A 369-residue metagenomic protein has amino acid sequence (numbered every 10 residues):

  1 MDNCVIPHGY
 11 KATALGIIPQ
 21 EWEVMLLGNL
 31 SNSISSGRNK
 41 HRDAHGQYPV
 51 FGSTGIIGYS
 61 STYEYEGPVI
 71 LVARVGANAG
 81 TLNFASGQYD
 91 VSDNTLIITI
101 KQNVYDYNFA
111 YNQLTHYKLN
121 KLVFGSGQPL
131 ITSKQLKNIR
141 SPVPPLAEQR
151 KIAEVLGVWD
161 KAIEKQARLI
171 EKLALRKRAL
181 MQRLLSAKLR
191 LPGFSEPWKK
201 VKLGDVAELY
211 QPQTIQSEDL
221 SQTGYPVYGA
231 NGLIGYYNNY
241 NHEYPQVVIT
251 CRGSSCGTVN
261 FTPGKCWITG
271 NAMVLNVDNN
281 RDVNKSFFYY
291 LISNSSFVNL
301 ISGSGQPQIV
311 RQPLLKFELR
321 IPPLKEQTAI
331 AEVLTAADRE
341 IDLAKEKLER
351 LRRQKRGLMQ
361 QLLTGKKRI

Functional and structural regions predicted by a protein language model:
M1-E21, P142-K199, R320-I369: Amphipathic alpha-helical coiled-coil/heptad-repeat segments
H8-G37, H45-F51, L146, P192-Q213 (+1 more regions): Non-catalytic DNA-recognition/assembly elements of restriction-modification systems
T13, M25, T54, Y117 (+8 more regions): Structural detector for helix-capping/boundary residues
L15, L82, Y89, L119 (+7 more regions): Short clusters of hydrophobic/aromatic residues that line enzyme substrate/ligand-binding pockets
G16-E21, L96-D106, L119-K121, K134-A153 (+3 more regions): Proline-centric
G52-T115, F124-G127, T132-L136, G229-S293 (+2 more regions): A short beta-sheet element
K121-F124, R178-A179, N299-S302: The feature marks the first
